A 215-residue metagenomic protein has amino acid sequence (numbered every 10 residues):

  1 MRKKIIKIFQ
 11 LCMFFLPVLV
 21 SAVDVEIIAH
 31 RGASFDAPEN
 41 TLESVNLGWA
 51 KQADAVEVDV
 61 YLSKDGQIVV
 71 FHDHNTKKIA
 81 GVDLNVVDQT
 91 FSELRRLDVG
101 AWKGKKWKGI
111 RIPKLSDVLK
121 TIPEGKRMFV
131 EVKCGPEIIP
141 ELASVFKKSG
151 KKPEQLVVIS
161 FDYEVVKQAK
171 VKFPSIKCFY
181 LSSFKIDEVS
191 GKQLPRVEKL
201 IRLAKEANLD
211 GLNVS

Functional and structural regions predicted by a protein language model:
M1-C12: Bacterial N-terminal signal peptides that target proteins for export
C12, P17-V18: Intrinsically disordered, low-complexity serine/threonine-rich segments
V18-S215: Phosphate-group recognition and catalysis centered on beta-loop-alpha active-site segments
